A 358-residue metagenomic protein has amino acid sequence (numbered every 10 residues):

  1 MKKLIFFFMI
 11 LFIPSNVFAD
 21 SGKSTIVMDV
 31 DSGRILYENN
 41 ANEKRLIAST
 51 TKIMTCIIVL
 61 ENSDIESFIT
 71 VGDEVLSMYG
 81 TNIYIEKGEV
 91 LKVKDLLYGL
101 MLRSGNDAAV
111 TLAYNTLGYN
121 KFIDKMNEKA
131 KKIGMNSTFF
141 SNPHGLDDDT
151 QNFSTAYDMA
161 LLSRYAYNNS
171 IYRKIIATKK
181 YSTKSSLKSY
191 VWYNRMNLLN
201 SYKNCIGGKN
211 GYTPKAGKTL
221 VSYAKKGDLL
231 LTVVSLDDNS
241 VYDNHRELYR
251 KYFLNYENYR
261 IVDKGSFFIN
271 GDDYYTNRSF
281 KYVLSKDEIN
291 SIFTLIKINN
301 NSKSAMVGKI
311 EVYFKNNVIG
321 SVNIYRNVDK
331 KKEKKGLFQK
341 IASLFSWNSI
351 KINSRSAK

Functional and structural regions predicted by a protein language model:
M1-K2, I47, V93, K334: Structural motif marking the loop-to-transmembrane transition
K2-A19: Sec-dependent N-terminal signal peptides of Gram-positive bacterial secreted proteins and lipoproteins
K3-L4, I53, K226: Hydrophobic alpha-helical segments, especially transmembrane helices and their immediate juxtamembrane helical caps
L11, A19, E61-S63, S77 (+5 more regions): A generic structural signal for short, solvent-exposed coil/turn residues that cap or connect secondary-structure
V17-S170: Active-site-adjacent loops and short helices of periplasmic peptidoglycan-processing enzymes
N136, T150-K358: Domain-terminus/edge residues, biased toward the C-terminal soluble/receptor-binding domains of extracytoplasmic
